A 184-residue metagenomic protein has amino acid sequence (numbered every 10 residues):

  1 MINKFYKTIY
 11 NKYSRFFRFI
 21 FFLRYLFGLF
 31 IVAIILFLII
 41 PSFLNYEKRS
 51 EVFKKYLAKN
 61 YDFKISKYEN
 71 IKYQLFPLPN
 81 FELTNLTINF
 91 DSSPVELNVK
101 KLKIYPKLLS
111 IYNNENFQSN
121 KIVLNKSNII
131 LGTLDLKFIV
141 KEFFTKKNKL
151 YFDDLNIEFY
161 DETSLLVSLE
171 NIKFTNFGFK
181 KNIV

Functional and structural regions predicted by a protein language model:
M1-D62: N-terminal type II signal-anchor transmembrane helix that functions as the membrane-insertion/stop-transfer segment
S42-S50, Y56, S66-V184: Flexible beta-edge/linker motif
